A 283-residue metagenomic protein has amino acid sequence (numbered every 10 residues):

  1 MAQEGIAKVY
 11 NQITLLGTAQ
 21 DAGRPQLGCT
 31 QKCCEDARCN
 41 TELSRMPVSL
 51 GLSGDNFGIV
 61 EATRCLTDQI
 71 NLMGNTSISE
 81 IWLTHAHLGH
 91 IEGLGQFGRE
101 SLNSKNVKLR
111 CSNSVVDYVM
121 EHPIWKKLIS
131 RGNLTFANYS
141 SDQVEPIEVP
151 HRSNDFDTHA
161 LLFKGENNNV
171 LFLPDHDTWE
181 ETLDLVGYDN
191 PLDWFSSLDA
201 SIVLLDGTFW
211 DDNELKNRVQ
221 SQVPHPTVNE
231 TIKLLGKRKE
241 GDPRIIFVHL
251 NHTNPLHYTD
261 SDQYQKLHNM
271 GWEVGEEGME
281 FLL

Functional and structural regions predicted by a protein language model:
G5-M73, F136-N190, F195-S196, M279-L283: Core dinuclear metal-dependent hydrolase active-site scaffold
Q20, L88, V116, W210 (+1 more regions): Residue-level marker for beta-strand->alpha-helix junctions and adjacent short loops that shape enzyme
D55-R110: Active-site metal-binding motif and surrounding structural segment of the metallo-beta-lactamase
G58-V60, W82, V170-F172, V203 (+1 more regions): Residue-level marker for buried hydrophobic side chains located in beta-strands that build the well-ordered beta-sheet
T76-I78, S101-K105, W125-A137: A short alpha->loop->secondary-structure connector
V107-V116, L204, I246-V248: Short internal beta-strands
N113-W125: A short, active-site helix/loop in glycosyltransferases that binds the activated sugar's phosphate group
N169, D177-G278: Cap/insert and terminal regions of metallo-dependent hydrolase folds
